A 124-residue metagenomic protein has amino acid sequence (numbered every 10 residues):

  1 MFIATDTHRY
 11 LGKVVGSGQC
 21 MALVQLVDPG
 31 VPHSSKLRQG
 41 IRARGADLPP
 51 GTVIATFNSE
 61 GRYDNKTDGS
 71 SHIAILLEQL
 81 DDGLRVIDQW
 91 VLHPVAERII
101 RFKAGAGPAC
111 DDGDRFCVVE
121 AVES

Functional and structural regions predicted by a protein language model:
M1-D68, E78: Secreted/periplasmic proteins that engage bacterial cell-wall peptidoglycan
I3-G12, L77-S124: Aromatic- and glycine-rich peptidoglycan recognition patches
H72: Histidine-centered active-site/metal-ligand motif
